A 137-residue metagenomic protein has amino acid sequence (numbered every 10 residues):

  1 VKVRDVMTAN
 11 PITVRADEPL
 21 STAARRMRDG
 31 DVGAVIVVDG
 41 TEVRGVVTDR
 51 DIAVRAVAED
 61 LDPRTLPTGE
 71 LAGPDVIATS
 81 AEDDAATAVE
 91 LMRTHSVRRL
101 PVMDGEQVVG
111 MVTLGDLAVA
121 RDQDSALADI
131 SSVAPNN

Functional and structural regions predicted by a protein language model:
V1-N10, T48-R93, M111-N137: Tandem CBS (Bateman) regulatory domains
V6, A24-R26, D39-T41, E59-L61: Short hydrophobic/aromatic-rich motifs at helix boundaries and adjacent loops
T13-D31, T79-S96, M103: The conserved cystathionine-beta-synthase
M27-G30, V35-D51, M92, L100-G115: A glycine-centered beta-loop-beta connector
